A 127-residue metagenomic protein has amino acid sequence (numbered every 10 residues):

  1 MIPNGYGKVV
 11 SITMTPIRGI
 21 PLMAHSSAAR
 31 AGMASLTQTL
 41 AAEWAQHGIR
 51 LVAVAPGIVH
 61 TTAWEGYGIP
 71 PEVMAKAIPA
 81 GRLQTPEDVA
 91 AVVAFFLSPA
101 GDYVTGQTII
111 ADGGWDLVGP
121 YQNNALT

Functional and structural regions predicted by a protein language model:
I2-P3, G7-G32, T37-Q46, I58: Catalytic loop of short-chain dehydrogenase/reductase
Y6, R82-L117: C-terminal substrate-recognition "lid" of short-chain dehydrogenase/reductases
K8, R50-V52, D102: Structural signature of beta-strand start/N-cap positions in the alpha/beta core of ABC transporter nucleotide-binding
P21, A29, V52, G81-R82: Short alpha-helix in the Rossmann-fold core of NAD(P)-dependent oxidoreductases
A42, Q46, A53-I78, D88 (+1 more regions): A glycine/serine/threonine-rich, flexible loop-to-helix segment that serves as the NAD(P) cofactor-binding "lid"
A45, R50, V104-G106: Short, small/polar-rich loop/turn modules that mediate ligand/substrate recognition or access, typified
R50-H60, L97, I110-D112: Conserved SDR Rossmann-fold cofactor-binding beta-strand/turn motif
